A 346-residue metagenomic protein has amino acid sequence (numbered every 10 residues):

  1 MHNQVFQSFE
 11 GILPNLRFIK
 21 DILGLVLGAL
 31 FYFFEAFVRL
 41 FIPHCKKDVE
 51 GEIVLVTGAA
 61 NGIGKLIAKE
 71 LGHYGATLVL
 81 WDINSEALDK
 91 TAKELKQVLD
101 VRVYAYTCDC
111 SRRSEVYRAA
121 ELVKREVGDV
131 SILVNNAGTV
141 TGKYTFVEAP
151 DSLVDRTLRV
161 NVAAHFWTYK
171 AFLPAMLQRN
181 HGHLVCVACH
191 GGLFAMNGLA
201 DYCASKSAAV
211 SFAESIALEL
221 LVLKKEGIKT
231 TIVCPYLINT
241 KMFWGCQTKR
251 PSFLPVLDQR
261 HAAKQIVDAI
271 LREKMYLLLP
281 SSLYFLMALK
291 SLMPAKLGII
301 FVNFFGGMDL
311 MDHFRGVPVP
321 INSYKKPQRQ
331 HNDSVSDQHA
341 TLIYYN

Functional and structural regions predicted by a protein language model:
R39-V79: Canonical Rossmann dinucleotide-binding motif of NAD(H)/NADP(H)-dependent dehydrogenases/reductases, specifically
Y74-K90: Conserved glycine-rich Rossmann-like NAD(P)H-binding loop of the short-chain dehydrogenase/reductase
S85-E86, Y106-R118, D151: The beta1-alpha1 cofactor-binding region of Rossmann-like NAD(H)/NADP(H)-dependent oxidoreductases
Y144-F146, P150-D155: Substrate-binding pocket helix/loop in short-chain dehydrogenase/reductase
Y169, S205: Active-site helix of classical SDR
C189: Residue(s) in the substrate-gating loop at a strand-loop-helix junction that position the organic substrate next
E219-L283, K296: SDR active-site lid
